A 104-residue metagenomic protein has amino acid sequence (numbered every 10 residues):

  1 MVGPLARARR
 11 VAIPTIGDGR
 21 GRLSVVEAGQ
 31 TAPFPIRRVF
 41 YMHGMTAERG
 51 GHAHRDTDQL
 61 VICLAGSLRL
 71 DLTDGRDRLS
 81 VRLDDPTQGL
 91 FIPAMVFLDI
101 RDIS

Functional and structural regions predicted by a protein language model:
M1-L90: Non-catalytic, conserved peripheral segments adjacent to functional cores
L83-S104: Conserved metal-binding segment of the jelly-roll/cupin
